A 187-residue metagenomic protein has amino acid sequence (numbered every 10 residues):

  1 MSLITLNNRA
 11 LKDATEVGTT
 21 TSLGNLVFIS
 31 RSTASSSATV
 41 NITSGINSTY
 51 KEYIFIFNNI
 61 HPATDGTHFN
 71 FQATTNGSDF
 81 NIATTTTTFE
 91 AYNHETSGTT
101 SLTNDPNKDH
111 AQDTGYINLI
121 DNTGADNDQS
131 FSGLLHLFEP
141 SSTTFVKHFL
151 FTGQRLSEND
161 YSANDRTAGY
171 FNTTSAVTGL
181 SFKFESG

Functional and structural regions predicted by a protein language model:
S2-G187: Surface-exposed molecular-recognition determinants
